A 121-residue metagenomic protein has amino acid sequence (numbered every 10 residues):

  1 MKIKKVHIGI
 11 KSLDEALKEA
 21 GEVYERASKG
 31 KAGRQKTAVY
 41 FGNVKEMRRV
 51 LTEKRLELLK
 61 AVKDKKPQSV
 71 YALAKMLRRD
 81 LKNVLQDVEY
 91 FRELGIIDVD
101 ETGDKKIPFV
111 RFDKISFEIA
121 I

Functional and structural regions predicted by a protein language model:
M1-S28: General nucleic-acid-binding
G30-L56: Short alpha-helical segments that sit at the start of domains
K45-T52, S69, T102-I121: Short, cationic-aromatic polyanion-contact patches
E53-K66: Short amphipathic alpha-helical interface segments
P67-K75: Short acidic, hydrophobic short linear motifs in intrinsically disordered regions
L73, V84, V88-L94: Basic amphipathic alpha-helical segments that dock to polyanions
R92-T102: A short, conserved structural fragment
